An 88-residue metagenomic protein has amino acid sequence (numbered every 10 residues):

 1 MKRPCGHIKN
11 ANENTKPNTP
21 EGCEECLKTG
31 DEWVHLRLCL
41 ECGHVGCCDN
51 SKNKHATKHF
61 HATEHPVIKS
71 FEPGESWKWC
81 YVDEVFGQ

Functional and structural regions predicted by a protein language model:
R3-G22, T29, V45-Q88: Cys/His-rich, Zn2+-coordinating zinc-finger modules
C23-C26, C39: Short cysteine-rich clusters marking metal-coordination/redox-active sites
D31-L40: Canonical RING-type zinc finger of E3 ubiquitin-protein ligases
